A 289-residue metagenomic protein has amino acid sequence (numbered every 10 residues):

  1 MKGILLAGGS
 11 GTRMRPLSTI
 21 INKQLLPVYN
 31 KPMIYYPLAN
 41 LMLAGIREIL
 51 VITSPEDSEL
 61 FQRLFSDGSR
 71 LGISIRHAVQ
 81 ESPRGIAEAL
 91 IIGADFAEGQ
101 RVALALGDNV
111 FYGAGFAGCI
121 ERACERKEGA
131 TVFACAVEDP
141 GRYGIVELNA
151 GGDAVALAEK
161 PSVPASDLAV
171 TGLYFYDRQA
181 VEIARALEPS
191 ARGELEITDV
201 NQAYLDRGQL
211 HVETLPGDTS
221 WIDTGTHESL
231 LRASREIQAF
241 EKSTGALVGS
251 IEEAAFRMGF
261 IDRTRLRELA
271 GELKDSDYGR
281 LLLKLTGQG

Functional and structural regions predicted by a protein language model:
M1-L5, R13-P16, L26-P27, K31-L106 (+6 more regions): Conserved N-terminal catalytic core of the sugar/cofactor nucleotidyltransferase
M14, F61-F65, A184, A233 (+1 more regions): Hydrophobic packing residues within well-ordered alpha-helices of enzyme cores
S82-I86, D139-P140, V163, S220-W221: A short acidic, often aromatic-flanked loop/helix-cap motif at beta-alpha or helix-coil junctions that lines enzyme
E98-G99, Y112-D153: Basic phosphate/pyrophosphate-binding loop/patch that engages nucleotide-derived ligands
A117, E121-C124, D153-E253, T264-R265 (+1 more regions): Catalytic-core segments of class I nucleotidyltransferases/pyrophosphorylases that form NMP-activated intermediates
L215, E252-F256, K284-L285, G289: Flexible, glycine-rich loop/tail regions that form catalytic "lids" or insertion modules at the edges of active sites
I261-G289: Short, amphipathic C-terminal "tail helix"
